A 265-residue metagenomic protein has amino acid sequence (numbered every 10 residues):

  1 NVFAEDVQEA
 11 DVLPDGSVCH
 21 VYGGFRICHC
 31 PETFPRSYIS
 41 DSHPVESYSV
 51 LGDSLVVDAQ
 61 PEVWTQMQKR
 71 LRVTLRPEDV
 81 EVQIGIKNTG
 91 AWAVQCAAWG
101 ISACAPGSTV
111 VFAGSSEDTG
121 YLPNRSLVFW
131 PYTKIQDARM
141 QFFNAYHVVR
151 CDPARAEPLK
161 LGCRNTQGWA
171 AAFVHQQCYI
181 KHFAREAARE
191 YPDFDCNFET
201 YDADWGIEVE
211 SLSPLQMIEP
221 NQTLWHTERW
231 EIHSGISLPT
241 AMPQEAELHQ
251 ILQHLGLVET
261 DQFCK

Functional and structural regions predicted by a protein language model:
N1-G85, T89-K265: Surface-exposed acidic/polar loop and edge beta-strand patches at domain peripheries
